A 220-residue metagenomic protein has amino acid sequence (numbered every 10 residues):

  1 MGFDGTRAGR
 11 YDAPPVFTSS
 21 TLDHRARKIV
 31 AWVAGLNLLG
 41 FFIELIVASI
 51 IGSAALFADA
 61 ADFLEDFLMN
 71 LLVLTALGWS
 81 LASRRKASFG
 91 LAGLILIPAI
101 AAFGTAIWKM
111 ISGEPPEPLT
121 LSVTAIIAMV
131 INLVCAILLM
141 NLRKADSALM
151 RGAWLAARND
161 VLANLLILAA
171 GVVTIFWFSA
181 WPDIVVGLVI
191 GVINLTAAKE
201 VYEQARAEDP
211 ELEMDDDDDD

Functional and structural regions predicted by a protein language model:
G2-D220: Alpha-helical transmembrane cores and adjacent cytosolic helix/loop segments of polytopic membrane transporters
